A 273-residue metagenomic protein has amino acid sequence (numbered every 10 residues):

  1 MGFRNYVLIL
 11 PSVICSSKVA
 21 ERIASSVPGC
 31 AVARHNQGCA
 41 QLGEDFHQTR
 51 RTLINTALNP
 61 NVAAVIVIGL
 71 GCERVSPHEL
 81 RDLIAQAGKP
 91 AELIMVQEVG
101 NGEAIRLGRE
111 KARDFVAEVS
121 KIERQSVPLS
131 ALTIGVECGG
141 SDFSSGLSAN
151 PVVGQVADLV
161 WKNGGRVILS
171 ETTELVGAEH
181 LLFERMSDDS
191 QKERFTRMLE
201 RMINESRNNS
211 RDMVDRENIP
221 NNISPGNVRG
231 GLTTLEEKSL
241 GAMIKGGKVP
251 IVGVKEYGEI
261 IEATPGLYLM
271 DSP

Functional and structural regions predicted by a protein language model:
M1-E137, S141-P273: Metallocofactor- and cofactor-centric catalytic cores in central/energy metabolism, strongly enriched
